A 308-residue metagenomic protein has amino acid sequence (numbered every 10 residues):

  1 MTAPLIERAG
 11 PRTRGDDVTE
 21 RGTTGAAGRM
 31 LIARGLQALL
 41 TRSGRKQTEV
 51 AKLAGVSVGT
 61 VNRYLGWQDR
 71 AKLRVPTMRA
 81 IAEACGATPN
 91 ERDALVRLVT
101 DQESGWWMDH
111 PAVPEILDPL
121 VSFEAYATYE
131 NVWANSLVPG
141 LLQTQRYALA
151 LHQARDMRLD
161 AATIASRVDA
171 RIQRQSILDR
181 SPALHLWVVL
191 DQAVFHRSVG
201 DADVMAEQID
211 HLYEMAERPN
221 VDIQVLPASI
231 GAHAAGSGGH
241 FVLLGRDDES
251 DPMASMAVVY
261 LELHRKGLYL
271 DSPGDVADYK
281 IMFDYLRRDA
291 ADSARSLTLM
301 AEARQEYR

Functional and structural regions predicted by a protein language model:
T2-R42, T48-L53, G59, K72-H196 (+2 more regions): Interdomain hinge/linker segments and adjacent boundary elements that couple functional modules
N62-R63: Key DNA-contacting residues within the recognition helix of helix-turn-helix
G66: Short, conserved catalytic or interaction motifs in soluble domains
P182, D201-R308: C-terminal regulatory/effector modules of DNA-binding transcriptional regulators
